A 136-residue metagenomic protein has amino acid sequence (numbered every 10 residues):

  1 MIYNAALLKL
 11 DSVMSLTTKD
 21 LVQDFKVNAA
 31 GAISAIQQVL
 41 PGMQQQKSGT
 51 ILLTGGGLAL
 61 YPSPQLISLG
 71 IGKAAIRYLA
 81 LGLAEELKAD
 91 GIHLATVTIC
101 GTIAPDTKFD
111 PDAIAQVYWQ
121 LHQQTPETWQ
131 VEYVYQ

Functional and structural regions predicted by a protein language model:
I2-L10: Conserved NAD(P)H cofactor-binding loop of Rossmann-fold oxidoreductase domains
L7, M14-I33, I76: Catalytic Tyr-X3-Lys loop
S12, M43-G55, D90-I92: Active-site loop of short-chain dehydrogenase/reductase
D24, T50-A75, L81, K88 (+1 more regions): Catalytic loop of short-chain dehydrogenase/reductase
V27-Q45: Amphipathic alpha-helical dimer-interface segment in Rossmann-like NAD(P)H-dependent oxidoreductases
I33, K73-E85, Q116-W119: Conserved active-site helix of classical SDR/Rossmann-fold NAD(P)-dependent CH-OH oxidoreductases
P41, E85-E86: Alpha-helical segment proximal to the catalytic Tyr-Lys
A89-Q136: C-terminal helical subdomain
